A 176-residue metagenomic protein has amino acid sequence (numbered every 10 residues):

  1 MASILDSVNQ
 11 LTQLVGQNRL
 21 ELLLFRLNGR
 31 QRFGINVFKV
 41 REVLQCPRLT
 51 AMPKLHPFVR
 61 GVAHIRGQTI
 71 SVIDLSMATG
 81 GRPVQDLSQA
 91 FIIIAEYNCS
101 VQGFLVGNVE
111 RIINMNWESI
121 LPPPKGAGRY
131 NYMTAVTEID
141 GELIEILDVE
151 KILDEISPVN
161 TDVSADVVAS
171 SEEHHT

Functional and structural regions predicted by a protein language model:
M1-T176: An acidic, low-aromatic, low-complexity terminal/linker signal
